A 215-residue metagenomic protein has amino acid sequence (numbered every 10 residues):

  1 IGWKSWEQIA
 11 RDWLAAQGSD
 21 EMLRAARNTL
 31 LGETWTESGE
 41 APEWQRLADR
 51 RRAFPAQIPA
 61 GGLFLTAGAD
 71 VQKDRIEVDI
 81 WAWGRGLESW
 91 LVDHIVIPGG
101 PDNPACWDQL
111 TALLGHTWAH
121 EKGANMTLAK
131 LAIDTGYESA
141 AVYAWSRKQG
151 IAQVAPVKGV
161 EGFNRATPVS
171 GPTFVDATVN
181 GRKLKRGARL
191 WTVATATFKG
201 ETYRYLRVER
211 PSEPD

Functional and structural regions predicted by a protein language model:
I1-G62, Y137, R186-V193, E209: Non-catalytic, compositionally simple segments
K4, I76-D79, A141-V142, E201-T202: Short helix/loop capping segments that flank catalytic or ligand/cofactor-binding pockets
Q8-W13, V78-W83, V92-H94, Y143-S146: Composition- and surface-driven signal marking solvent-exposed, interaction-prone regions in large proteins
W35, W118, A132, S146-G150 (+1 more regions): Hydrophobic/aromatic-lined pockets within catalytic cores
E37-G62, K73-K130: Nucleic-acid-processing active sites and adjacent nucleic-acid-binding tracks, predominantly divalent metal-dependent
T66-A69: Short hydrophobic beta-strand that contains or immediately precedes a catalytic carboxylate
V71-D74, W81-W83, L131-E138, V157-E161: An acidic- and aromatic-residue-enriched active-site/binding cleft used to recognize and process polar
Y137-D215: Metal-dependent DNA phosphodiester-chemistry modules and their immediately adjacent helices/loops in DNA-processing
